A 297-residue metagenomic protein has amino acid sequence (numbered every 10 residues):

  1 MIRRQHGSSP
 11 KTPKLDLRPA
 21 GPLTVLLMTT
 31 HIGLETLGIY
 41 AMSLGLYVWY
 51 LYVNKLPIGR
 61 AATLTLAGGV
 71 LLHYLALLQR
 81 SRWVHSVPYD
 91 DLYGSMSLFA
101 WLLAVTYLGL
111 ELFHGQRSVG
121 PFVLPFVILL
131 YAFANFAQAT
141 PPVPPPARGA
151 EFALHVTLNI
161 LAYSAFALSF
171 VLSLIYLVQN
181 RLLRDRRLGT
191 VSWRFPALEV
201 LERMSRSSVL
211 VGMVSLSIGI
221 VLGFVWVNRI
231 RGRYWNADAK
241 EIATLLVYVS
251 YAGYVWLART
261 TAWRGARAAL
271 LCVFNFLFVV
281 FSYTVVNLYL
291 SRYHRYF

Functional and structural regions predicted by a protein language model:
M1-I2, V25: Short hydrophobic transmembrane-like helices used for membrane targeting/insertion
T29-P141, V156-R181, L198-I230, N236-F297: Hydrophobic cores of alpha-helical transmembrane segments in multi-pass integral membrane proteins
P146-T157: Acidic/Ser/Thr-rich, low-complexity mid-to-C-terminal regulatory regions of eukaryotic proteins
R184-E199: Juxtamembrane inter-helical linkers in multi-pass membrane proteins
